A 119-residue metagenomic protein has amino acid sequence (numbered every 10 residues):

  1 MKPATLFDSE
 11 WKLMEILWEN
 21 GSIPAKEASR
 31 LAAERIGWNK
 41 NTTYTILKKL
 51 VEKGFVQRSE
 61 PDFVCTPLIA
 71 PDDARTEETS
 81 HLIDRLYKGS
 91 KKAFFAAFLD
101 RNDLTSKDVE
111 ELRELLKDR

Functional and structural regions predicted by a protein language model:
P3-S9, P61-S80: Short, cationic-aromatic polyanion-contact patches
L6-S9, S22, K88: Short helix-coil-helix linker/hinge
D8-I16: Pre-recognition alpha-helix immediately N-terminal to the DNA-recognition helix within helix-turn-helix or winged-helix
L17-G21: Short helix-to-turn junction characteristic of helix-turn-helix DNA-binding domains, especially the helix
I23-A32: Short acidic, hydrophobic short linear motifs in intrinsically disordered regions
Y44-K48: Short, hydrophobic-biased segments on the C-terminal half of alpha helices that form "recognition helices"
V51-E60: A short, conserved structural fragment
E77-D118: Amphipathic alpha-helical dimerization/coiled-coil segments that flank or bridge DNA-binding/regulatory modules
